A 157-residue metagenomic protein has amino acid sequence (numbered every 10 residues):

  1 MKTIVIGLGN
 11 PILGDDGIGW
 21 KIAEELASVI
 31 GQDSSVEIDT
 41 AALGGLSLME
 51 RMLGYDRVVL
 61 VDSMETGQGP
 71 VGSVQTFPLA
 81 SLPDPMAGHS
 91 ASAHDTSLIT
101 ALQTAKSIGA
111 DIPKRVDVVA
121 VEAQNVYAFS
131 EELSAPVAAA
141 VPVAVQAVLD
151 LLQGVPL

Functional and structural regions predicted by a protein language model:
M1, G72, K114-V116: Change "...and in nucleic-acid phosphodiester-cleaving endonucleases..." to "...and in nucleic-acid processing enzymes
T3-I6, P11-D84: Nucleotide and nucleotide-moiety/phosphate-recognizing core
M86, S90, L98-L157: Phosphate-binding/catalytic loops
D95: Polar interaction faces of repeat-based domains
